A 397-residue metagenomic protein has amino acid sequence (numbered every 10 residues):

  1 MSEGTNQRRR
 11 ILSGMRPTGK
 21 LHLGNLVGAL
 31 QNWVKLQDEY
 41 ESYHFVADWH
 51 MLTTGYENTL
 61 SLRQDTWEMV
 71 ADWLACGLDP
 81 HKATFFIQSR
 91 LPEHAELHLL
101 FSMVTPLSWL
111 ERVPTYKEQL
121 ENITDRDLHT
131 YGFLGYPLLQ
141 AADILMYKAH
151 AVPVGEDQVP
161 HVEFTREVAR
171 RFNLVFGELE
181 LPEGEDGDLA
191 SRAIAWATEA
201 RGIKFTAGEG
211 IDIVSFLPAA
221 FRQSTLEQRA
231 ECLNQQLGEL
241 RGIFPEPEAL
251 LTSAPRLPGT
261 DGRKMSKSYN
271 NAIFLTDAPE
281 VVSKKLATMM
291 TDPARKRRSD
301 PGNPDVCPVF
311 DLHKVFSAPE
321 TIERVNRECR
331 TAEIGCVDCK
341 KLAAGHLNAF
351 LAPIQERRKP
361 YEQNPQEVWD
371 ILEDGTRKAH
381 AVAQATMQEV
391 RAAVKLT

Functional and structural regions predicted by a protein language model:
S2-L12, P17-A142, E167, A349-L351 (+1 more regions): N-terminal Rossmann-like or analogous alpha/beta NTP/dinucleotide-binding catalytic cores that position adenine
L23, P160, R166-T397: Conserved nucleotide- and phosphate/pyrophosphate-binding catalytic cores in adenylate/nucleotidyl-handling enzymes
A83-F85, K148, E248-L251: A short coil-to-beta-strand element that immediately follows conserved catalytic motifs
T105-E111, M146-P153, S317-V325, Q355: Short helix-capping/linker segments at secondary-structure and domain boundaries
L120-H129, K148-P160, N271-I273: Flexible, glycine/proline-enriched loop segments at strand-loop-helix junctions that form or flank small-ligand binding
L139-Q140, M146-Y147, N173: Membrane-embedded alpha-helical core segments of multi-pass
D143, D157, G262: Active-site glycine-centered loops adjacent to acidic/histidine catalytic or metal-binding residues that shape
